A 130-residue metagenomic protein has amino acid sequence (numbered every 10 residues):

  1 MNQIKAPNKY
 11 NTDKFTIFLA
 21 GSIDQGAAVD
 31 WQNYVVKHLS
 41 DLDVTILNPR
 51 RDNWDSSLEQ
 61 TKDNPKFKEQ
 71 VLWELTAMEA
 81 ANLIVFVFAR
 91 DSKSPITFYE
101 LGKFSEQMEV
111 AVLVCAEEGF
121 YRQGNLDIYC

Functional and structural regions predicted by a protein language model:
M1-C130: Conserved catalytic or regulatory cores that recognize and/or transform ribose-phosphate-containing ligands
